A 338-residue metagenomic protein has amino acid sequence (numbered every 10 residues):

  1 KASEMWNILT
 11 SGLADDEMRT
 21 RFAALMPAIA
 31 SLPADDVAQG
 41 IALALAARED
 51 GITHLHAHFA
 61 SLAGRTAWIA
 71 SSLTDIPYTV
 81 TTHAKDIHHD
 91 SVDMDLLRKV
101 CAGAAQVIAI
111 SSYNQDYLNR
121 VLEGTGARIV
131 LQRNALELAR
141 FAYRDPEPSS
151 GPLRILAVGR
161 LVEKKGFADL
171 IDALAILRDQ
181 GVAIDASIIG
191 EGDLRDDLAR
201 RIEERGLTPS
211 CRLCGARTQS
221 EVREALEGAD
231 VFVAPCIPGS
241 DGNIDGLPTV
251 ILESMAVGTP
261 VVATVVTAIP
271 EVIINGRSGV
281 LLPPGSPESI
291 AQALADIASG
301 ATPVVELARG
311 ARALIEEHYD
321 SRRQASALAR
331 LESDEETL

Functional and structural regions predicted by a protein language model:
C101, A216-R217, E224-A229: Short alpha-helical donor nucleotide-sugar binding micro-motif in glycosyltransferases
Y113, A135: Carbohydrate-associated surface elements
D145, T302-D334: A charged, aromatic-enriched C-terminal amphipathic alpha-helix characteristic of glycosyltransferases across folds
D145-L174, S187: Conserved donor-binding/catalytic core segment of Leloir-type glycosyltransferases
A199-S220: Nucleotide-activated donor-binding/catalytic signature segment of Leloir-type glycosyltransferases, i.e., the conserved
E227-G242, T259: Acidic donor-binding loop of glycosyltransferase active sites
I251, A256, P260-A263, I273: Short hydrophobic beta-strand element within catalytic cores of glycosyltransferases and related nucleotide-activated
N275-G276, V280-P287, D296-T302: Conserved acidic donor-binding segment of nucleotide-sugar-dependent glycosyltransferases
